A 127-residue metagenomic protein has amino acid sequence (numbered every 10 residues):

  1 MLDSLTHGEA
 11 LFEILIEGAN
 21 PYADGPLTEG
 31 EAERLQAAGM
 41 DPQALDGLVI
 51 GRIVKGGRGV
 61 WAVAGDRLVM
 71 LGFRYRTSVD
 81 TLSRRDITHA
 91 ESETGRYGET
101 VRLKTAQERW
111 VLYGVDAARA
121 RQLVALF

Functional and structural regions predicted by a protein language model:
M1-W61: Anionic N-terminal interaction surfaces
L48-Q107, Y113: Phosphoinositide-binding peripheral membrane targeting modules
A106-L126: Canonical phosphoinositide-binding patch of PH/PH-like domains
